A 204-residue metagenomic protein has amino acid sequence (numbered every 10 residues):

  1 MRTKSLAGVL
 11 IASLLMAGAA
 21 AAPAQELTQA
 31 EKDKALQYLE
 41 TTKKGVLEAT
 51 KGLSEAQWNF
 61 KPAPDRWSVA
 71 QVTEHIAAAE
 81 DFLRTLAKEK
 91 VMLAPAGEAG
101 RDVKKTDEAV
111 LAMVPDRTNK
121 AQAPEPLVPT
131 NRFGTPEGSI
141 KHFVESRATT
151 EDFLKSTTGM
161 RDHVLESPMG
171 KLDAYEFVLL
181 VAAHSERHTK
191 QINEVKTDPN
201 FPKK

Functional and structural regions predicted by a protein language model:
M1-S5: Positively charged n-region of N-terminal signal peptides that target proteins for export
G8-G18: Bacterial N-terminal signal peptides
A21-K34, T85-F143, H163, D198-K204: Short, helix-capping/interhelical loops that line the mouth of catalytic, cofactor-, or ligand-binding pockets
Q29-L36, Q57-E74, P129-I140, A174-V178: Second-shell loop/turn segments in exported
E31-F60, E186: N-terminal targeting signals for Sec/Tat export/insertion, comprising classic cleavable signal peptides
Y38-K44, S146, S156-G159, V195: Metal-centered catalytic cores of metalloenzymes
F60-A109, D152-K204: Short, contiguous alpha-helical
S139-F153: Amphipathic alpha-helical packing segments from all-alpha helical-bundle domains
